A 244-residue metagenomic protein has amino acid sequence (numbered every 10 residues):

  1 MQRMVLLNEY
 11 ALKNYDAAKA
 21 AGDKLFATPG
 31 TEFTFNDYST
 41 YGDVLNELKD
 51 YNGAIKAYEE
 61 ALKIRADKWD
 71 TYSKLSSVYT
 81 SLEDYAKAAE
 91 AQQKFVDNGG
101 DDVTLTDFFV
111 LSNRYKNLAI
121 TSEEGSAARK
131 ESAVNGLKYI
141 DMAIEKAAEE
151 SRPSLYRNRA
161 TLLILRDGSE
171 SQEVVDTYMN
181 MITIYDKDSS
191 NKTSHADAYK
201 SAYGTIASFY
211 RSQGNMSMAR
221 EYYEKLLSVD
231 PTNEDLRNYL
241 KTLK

Functional and structural regions predicted by a protein language model:
M1-Q213, Y222, D235-K244: Alpha-solenoid helical repeat scaffolds
L227-S228: Short, exposed beta-strand-loop hairpins at the edges of beta-sheets in extracellular/periplasmic proteins
